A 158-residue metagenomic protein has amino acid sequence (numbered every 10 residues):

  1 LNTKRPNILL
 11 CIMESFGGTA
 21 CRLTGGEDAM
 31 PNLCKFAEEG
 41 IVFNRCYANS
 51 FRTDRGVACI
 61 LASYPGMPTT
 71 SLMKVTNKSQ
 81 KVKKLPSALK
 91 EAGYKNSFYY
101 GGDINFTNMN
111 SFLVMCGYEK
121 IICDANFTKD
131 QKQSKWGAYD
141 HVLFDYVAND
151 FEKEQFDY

Functional and structural regions predicted by a protein language model:
L1-Y158: Soluble catalytic regions of membrane-associated enzymes that act on cell-envelope and secretory-pathway components
